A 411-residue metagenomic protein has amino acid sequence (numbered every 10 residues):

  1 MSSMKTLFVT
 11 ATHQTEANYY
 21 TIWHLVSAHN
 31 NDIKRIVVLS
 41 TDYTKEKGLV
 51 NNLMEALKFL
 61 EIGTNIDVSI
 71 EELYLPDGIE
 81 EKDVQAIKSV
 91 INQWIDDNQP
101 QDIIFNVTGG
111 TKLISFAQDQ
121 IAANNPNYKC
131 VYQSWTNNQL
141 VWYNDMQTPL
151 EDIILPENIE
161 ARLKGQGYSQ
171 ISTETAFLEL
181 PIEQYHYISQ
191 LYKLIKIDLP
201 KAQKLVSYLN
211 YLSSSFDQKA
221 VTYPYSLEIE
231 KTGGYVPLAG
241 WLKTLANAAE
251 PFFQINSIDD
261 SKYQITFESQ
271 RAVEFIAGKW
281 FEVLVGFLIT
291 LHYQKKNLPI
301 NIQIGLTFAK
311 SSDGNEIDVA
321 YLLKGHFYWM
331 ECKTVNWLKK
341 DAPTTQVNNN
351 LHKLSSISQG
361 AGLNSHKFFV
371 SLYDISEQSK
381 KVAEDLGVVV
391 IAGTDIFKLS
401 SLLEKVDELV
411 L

Functional and structural regions predicted by a protein language model:
M1-E55: N-terminal beta-strand-loop-alpha-helix module at the start of alpha/beta ligand-binding or catalytic domains
S3-V9, N30-L39, D67-I70, I103-I104 (+3 more regions): Hydrophobic beta-strand segments of well-ordered beta-sheets in folded domains
Q14-N18, E46-L49, P76-K88, I114 (+2 more regions): Phosphate/oxyanion-binding active-site loops and adjacent basic polyanion-contact surfaces
V37-I104, Q118: A broadly used, surface-exposed interaction patch
S40-K45, G109, S134-Q139, F369-S376: Short beta-alpha junction loops
K112-N127: Short Gly/Thr/Asp-enriched flexible loops that form oxyanion-binding sites at enzyme active sites
N127-P149: Short, flexible loop segments at boundaries between secondary-structure elements
R162-L411: Intrinsically disordered, low-complexity Ser/Thr/Pro/Gly-rich regulatory segments
